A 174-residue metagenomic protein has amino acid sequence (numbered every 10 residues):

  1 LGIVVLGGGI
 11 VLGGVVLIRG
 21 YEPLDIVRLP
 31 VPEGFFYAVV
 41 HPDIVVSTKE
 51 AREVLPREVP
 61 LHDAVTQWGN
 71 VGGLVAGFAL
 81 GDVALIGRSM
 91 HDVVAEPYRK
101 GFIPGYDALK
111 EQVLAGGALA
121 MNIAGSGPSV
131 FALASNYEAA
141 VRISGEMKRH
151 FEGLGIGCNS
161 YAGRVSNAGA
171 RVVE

Functional and structural regions predicted by a protein language model:
L1-G116, S135-E174: ATP-dependent small-molecule kinase catalytic core of the GHMP/sugar-kinase superfamily and closely related
L119: Short acidic/polar active-site loop segments enriched in Thr and Asp
I123-S126: Short acidic/histidine-rich active-site segments
S129-A134: Short beta-strand->loop micro-motif that forms the acidic, two-metal-ion catalytic signature in nucleotide-processing
